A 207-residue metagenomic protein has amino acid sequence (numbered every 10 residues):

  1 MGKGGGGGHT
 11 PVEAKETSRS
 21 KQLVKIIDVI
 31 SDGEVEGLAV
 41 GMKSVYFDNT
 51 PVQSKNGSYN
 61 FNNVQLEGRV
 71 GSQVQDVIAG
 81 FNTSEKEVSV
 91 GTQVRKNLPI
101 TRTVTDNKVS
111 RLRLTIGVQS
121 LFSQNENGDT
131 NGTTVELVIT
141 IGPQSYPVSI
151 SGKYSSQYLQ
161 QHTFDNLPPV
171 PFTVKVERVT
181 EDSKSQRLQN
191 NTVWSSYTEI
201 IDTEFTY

Functional and structural regions predicted by a protein language model:
M1-Y207: Polar, S/T/G-rich
